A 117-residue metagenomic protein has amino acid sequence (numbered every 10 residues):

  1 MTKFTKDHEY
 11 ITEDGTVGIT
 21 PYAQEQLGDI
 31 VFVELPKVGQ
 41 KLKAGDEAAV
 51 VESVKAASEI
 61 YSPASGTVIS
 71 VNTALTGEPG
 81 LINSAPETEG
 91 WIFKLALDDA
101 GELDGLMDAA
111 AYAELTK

Functional and structural regions predicted by a protein language model:
M1-V50, G80-K117: Acidic, low-complexity mobile loops and tails
H8-I11, V51, I60, S65-V68: Conserved hydrophobic positions within beta-strands
Q26-L27, T67-T73: Short, mixed-charge, low-aromatic patches
E52-Y61, E78-G80: Short, Lys/Arg- and Gly-enriched loop/turn segments at beta-strand edges
K55, L75, D99: Residue-level detector of flexible, active-site-proximal loop/helix-junction positions within diverse enzyme catalytic
A57, S70-T73, Y112-T116: A broadly tuned preference for mixed-charge, low-complexity surface segments
V71-G77, E102: Short, conserved beta-turn/loop elements at beta-strand boundaries and strand-helix junctions
